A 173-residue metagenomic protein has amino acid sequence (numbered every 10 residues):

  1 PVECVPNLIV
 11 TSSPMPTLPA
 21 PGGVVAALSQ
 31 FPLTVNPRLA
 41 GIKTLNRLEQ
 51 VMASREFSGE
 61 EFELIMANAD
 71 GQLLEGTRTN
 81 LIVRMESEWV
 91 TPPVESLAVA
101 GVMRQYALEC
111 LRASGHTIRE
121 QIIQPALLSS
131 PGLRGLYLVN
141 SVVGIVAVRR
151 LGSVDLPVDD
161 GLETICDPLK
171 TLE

Functional and structural regions predicted by a protein language model:
V2-E173: Helix-start/capping segments and mature chain N-termini
